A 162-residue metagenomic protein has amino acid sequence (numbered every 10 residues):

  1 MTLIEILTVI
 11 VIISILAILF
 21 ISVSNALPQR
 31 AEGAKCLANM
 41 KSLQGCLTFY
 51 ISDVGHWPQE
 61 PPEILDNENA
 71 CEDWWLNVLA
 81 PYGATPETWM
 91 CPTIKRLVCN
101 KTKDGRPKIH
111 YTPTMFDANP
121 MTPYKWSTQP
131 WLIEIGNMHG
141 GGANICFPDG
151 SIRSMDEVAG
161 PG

Functional and structural regions predicted by a protein language model:
M1-L27: N-terminal single-pass transmembrane signal-anchor helix
I18-D73, T85-T88, S151-E157, G162: Conserved hydrophobic/amphipathic alpha-helical signal-anchor segments
Q29, C36, C91, E134 (+1 more regions): Functionally engaged cysteine thiol sites
P61, T93-K95: A general secondary-structure junction signal
N77, A84-E87, R96-G162: Active-site-flanking ligand-binding surface segments in enzyme catalytic domains
